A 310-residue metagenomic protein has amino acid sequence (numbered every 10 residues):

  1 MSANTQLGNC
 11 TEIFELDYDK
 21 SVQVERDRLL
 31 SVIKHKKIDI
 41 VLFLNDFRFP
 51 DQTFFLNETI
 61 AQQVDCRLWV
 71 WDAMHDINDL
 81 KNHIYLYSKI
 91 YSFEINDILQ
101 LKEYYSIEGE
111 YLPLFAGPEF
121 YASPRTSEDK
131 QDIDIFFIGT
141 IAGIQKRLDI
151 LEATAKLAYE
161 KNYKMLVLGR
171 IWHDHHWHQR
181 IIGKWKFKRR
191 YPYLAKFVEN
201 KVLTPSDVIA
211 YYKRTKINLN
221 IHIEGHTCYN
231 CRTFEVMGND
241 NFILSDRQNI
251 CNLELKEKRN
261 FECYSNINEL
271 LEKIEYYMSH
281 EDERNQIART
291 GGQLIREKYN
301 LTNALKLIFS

Functional and structural regions predicted by a protein language model:
M1-R28, K36, F43-T53, Y85-F234 (+1 more regions): Nucleotide-sugar donor-binding catalytic core of glycosyltransferases
R28-L29, N78-D79, D207, E269-K273: Short acidic active-site motifs
F55-Q63, H83, L157: Catalytic-core regions built around general acid/base machinery
T59-A73: Active-site proximal beta-strand in glycosyltransferases
A73-S88: Membrane-proximal helix-turn-helix segments that form the acceptor-binding/catalytic region of lipid-linked
F261-I267, Y276-E281: Conserved acidic donor-binding segment of nucleotide-sugar-dependent glycosyltransferases
Y276, E283-E297: A short, well-ordered alpha-helix in the C-terminal region of glycosyltransferases
L301-S310: C-terminal alpha-helical cap of glycosyltransferases
